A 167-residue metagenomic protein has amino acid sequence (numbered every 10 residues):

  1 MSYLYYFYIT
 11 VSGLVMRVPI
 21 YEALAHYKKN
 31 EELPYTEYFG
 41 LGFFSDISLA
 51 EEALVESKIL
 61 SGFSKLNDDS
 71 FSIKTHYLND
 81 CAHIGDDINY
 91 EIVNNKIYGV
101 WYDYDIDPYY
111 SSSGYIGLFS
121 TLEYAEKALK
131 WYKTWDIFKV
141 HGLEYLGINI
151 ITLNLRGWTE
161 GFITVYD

Functional and structural regions predicted by a protein language model:
M1-G40, I73, I84-Y115: Short aromatic-glycine-(Arg/Gly/Cys) micro-motifs in beta-strand/loop hairpins
Y5, L122-Y124, V165: Intrinsically disordered, low-complexity serine/threonine-rich segments
Y6-F7, D46, A53-K58: Extended, solvent-exposed polar beta/coil surface segments
E22-A23, A53, S57, Y115-I116 (+1 more regions): Residue-level detection of beta-strand scaffold positions
Y38-L41, E51-N94, W131-D167: Short, mixed-charge low-complexity intrinsically disordered segments
F44-S45, F119-L122: Conserved aromatic
S45-S48, S57, K96, Y104: Generic secondary-structure microfeatures
